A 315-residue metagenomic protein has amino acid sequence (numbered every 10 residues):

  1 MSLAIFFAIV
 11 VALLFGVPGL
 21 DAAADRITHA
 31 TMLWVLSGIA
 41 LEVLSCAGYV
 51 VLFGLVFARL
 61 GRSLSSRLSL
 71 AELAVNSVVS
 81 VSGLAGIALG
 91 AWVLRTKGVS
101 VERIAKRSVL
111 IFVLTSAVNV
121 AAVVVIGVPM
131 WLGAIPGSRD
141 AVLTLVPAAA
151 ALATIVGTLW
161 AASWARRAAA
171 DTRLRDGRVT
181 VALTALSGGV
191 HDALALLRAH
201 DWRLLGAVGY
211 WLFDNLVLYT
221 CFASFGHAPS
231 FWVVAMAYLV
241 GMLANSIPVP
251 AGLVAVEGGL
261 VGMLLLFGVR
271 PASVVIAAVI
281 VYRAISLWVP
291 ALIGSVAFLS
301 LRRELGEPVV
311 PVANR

Functional and structural regions predicted by a protein language model:
M1-A71, P129, G133-S246, I276-A277 (+1 more regions): Predominantly cytoplasmic-facing regulatory/coupling regions of multi-pass membrane proteins
S45-F53, V81-G90, W232, N245-V261: Transmembrane helix boundary and interhelical junction motifs in multipass membrane proteins
L55-V56, A91-V99, L265-L266: Helix-loop junctions at the membrane interface of multi-pass solute transporters
R67, A85-I87, T96-V113, R270-V281: Membrane-interface alpha-helices at helix entry/exit sites of multi-pass transporters
L70-A88, V93-T96: Short intracellular "coupling" helices and adjacent cytoplasmic loop segments at the cytosolic face of multi-pass
V75-V79, R103-V124, A151, A244 (+1 more regions): Membrane-embedded alpha-helical segments of transport systems, primarily multispan ion/solute transporters
W92-V93, S108, V120, G206: Hydrophobic alpha-helical membrane segments of integral membrane proteins
P250-G252, G258-R283: Hydrophobic alpha-helical transmembrane segments in multi-pass integral membrane proteins
